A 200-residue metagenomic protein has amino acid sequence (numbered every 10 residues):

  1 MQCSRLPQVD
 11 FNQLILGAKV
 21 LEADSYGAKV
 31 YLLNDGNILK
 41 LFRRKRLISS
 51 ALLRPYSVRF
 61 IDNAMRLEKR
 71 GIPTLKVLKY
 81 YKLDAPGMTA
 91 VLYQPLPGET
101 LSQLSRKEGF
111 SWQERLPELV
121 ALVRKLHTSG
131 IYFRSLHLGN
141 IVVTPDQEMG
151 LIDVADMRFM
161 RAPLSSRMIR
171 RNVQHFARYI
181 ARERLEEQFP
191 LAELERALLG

Functional and structural regions predicted by a protein language model:
D10-E99, A121-R124, T128: Conserved ATP-binding subdomain of kinase catalytic cores across diverse folds
A51-R54, S105-R106, P163-S165: Short, solvent-exposed loop/turn segments at secondary-structure boundaries
P73-K76, F133, Q174-A177: Short, well-structured beta-strand/strand-turn elements
T100-F110: AlphaC helix of the protein kinase catalytic domain
E114-L122: Conserved alphaE helix
G130, S135, D153: Conserved catalytic-loop position in the HRD/HxD motif
L136-V143: Hydrophobic residue at the +6 position relative to the catalytic HRD Asp in the kinase catalytic loop
T144-G200: C-lobe/activation-segment region of protein kinase-like
